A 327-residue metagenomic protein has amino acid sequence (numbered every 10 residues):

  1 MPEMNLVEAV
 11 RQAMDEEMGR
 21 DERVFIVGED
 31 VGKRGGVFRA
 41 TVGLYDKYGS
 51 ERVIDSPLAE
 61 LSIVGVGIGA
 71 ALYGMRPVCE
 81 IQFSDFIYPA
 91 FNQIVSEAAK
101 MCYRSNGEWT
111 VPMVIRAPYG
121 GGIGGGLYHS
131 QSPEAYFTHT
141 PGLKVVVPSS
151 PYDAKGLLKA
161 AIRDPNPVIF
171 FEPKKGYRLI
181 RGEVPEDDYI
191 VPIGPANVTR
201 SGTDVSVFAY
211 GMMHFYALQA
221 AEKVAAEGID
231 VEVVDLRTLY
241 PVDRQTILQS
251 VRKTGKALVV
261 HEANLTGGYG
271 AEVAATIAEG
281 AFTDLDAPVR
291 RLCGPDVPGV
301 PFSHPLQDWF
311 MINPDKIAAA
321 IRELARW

Functional and structural regions predicted by a protein language model:
M1-P167, F171, K175-G176, D308: Thiamine diphosphate
V31, F38-K47, W109-V114, K174-W327: Thiamine diphosphate
